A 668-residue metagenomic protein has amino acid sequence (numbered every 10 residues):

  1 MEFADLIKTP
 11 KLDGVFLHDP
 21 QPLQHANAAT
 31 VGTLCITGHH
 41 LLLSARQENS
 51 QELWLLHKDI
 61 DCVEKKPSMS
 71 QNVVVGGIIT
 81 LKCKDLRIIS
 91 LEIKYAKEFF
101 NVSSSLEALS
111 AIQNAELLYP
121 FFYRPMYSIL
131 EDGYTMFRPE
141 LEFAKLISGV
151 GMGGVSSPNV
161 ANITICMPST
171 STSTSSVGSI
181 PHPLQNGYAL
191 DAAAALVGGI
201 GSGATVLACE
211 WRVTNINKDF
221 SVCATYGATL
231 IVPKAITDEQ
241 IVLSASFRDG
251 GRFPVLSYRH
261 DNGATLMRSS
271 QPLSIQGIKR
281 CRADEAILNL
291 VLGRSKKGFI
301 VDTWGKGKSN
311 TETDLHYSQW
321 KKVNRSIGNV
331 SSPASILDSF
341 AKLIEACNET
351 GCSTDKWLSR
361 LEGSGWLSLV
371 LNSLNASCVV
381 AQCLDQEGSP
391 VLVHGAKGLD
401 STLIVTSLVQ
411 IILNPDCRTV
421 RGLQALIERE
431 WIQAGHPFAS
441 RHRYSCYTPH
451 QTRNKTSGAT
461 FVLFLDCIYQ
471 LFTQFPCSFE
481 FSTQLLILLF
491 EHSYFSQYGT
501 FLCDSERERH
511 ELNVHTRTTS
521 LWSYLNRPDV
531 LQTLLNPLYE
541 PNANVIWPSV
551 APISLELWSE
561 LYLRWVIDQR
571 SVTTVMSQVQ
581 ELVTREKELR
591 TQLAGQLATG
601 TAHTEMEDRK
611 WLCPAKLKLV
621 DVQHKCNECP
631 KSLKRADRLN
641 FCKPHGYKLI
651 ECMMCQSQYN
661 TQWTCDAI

Functional and structural regions predicted by a protein language model:
M1-L23, A28-T30: Disordered, polybasic Ser/Thr-rich segments at the N-terminal boundary of pleckstrin homology
Q21-I78: Phosphoinositide-binding peripheral membrane targeting modules
L56, G77, R87-P168, S176-A381 (+2 more regions): Conserved N-terminal structural segment that caps and organizes enzyme catalytic cores in eukaryotes
M267, L384, S389-I411, I468: A phosphate-binding catalytic loop at a beta-strand-loop-alpha-helix junction that coordinates phosphoryl groups
V405-A425: Catalytic activation segment of kinase domains across protein kinase-like and atypical kinase folds
K610-C613, C626-C629, C642, C652-C655 (+1 more regions): Short cysteine-rich clusters marking metal-coordination/redox-active sites
L617-V620, L633, L649, Y659: Cys/His-rich microdomains that often coordinate metals
L639-I650, T661-I668: Cysteine-rich micro-motifs
